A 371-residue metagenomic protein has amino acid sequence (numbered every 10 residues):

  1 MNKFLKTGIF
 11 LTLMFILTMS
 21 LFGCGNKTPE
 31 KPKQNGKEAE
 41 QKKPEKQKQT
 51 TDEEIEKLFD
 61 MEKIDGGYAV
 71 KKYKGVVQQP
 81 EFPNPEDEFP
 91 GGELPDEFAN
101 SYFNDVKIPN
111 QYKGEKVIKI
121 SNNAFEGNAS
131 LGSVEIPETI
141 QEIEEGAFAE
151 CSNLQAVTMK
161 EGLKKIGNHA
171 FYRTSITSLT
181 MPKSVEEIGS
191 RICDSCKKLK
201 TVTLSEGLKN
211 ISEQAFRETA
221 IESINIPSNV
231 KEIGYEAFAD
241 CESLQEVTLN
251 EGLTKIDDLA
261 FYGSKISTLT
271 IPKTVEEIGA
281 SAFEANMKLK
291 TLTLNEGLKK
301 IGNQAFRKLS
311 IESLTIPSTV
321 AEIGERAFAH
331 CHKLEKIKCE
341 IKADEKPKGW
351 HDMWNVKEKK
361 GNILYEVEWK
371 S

Functional and structural regions predicted by a protein language model:
N2-L17, C24-N123, G127, S133-E138 (+2 more regions): N-terminal capping/linker segments that flank leucine-rich repeat
F10, I16-T18, F22, N153 (+2 more regions): Intrinsic disorder/low-complexity segments in short proteins, especially the signal peptide and propeptide regions
L13-I16, E53, E62, K74 (+10 more regions): A generic structural signal for short, solvent-exposed coil/turn residues that cap or connect secondary-structure
G23-C24, K265: A broad helix-preferring feature
P32-Q34, E38-K42, Q47-Q49, Q155 (+8 more regions): Intrinsically disordered, low-complexity repeat/linker tracts enriched for polar/charged residues
Q79-D87, S101-I118, A129-E142, S152-K165 (+9 more regions): Structural signature of tandem-repeat unit edges
S121-A124, E144-A147, G167-A170, G189-I192 (+6 more regions): Consensus positions within tandem repeat domains that build extended binding/scaffold surfaces
